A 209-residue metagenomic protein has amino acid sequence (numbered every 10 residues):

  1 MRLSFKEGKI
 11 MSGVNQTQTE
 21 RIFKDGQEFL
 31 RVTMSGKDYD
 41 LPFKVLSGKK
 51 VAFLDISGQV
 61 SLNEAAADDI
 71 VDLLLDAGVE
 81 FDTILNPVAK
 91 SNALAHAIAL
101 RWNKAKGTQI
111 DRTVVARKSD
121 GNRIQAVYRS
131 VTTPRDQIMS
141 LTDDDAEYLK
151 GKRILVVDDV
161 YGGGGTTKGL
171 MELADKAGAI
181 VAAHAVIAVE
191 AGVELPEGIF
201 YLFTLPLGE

Functional and structural regions predicted by a protein language model:
R2-D25, K168-E209: PRPP-dependent phosphoribosyltransferase catalytic core
R2-F81: Active-site-facing substrate-recognition patch
V79-K90: Short glycine-rich phosphate-binding loop at a beta-alpha junction
D82-T83, R153-L155: Structural motif
V88-L94, G162-G163: Gly/Ser/Thr-rich loops at beta-strand to alpha-helix junctions that form or flank small-molecule/cofactor-binding
A93-K104, M171: Short Gly/Thr/Asp-enriched flexible loops that form oxyanion-binding sites at enzyme active sites
K104-I154: Short, glycine/charge-rich flexible loops or terminal/linker lids adjacent to PRPP-binding catalytic cores
D158-M171: Acidic, divalent-metal-coordinating active-site segment for phosphoryl/phosphodiester hydrolysis, typified by short
